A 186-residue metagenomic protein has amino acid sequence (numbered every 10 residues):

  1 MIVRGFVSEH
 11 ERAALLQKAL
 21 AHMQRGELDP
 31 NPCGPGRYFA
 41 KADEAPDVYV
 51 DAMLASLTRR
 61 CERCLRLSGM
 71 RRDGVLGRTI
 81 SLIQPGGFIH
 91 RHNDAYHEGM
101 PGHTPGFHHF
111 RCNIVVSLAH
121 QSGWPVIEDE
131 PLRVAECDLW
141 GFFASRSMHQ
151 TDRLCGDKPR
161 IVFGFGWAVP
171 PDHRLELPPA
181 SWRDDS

Functional and structural regions predicted by a protein language model:
M1, H108-F110, P159-I161: Residues at beta-strand starts and edge strands
M1-T79: Non-heme Fe(II)/2-oxoglutarate
R4, R25, C33-P35, D73-L76 (+6 more regions): Feature targets compositionally biased, intrinsically disordered low-complexity regions with long contiguous runs
L65-S147: Catalytic core of non-heme Fe(II) oxygenases with the double-stranded beta-helix
A119-S186: Catalytic core of Fe(II)/2-oxoglutarate
